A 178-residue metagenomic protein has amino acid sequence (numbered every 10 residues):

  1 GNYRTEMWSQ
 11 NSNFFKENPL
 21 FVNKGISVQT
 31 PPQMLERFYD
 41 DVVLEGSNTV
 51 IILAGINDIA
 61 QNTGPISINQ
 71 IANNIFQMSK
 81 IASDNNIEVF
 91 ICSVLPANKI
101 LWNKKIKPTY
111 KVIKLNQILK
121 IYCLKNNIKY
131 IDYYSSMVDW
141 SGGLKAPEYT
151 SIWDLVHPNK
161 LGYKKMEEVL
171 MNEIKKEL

Functional and structural regions predicted by a protein language model:
G1-E6, L44-S47, A82, N86-V89 (+1 more regions): Short, functional N-terminal and low-complexity linear motifs
G1-Q77: Conserved SGNH/GDSL esterase-like catalytic core that processes O-acyl groups on lipids and polysaccharides
F21-G25, T49-L53, V89-S93, K129-D132 (+1 more regions): Structural recognition of the beta-strand scaffold that forms the well-ordered cores of secreted hydrolase catalytic
S27-Q33, I51-N57, I81-N85, K120-C123 (+1 more regions): Short C-terminal domain-edge/linker segments immediately following a structured domain
Y39, V43, G55, K80-I87 (+4 more regions): Sec-exported extracytoplasmic/periplasmic mature domains
L53-I59, S79-I113: Active-site segments of SGNH/GDSL-like serine hydrolases that catalyze O-acetyl group transfer/hydrolysis on lipids
Q70-K80, D84, K114-I121: Alpha-helical scaffolding segments of alpha/beta enzyme cores, especially the outer helices of TIM-barrel or partial
L95-L178: Catalytic His-Asp segment of secreted/periplasmic serine-dependent ester chemistry enzymes
